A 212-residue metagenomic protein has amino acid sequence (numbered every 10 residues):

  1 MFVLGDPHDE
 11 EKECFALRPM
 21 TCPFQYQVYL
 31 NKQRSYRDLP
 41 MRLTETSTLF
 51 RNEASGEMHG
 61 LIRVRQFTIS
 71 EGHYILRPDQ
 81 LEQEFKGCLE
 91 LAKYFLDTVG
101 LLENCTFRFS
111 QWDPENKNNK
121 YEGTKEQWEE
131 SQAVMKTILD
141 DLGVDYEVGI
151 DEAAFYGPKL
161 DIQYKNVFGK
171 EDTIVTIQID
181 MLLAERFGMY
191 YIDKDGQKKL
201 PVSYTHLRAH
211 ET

Functional and structural regions predicted by a protein language model:
M1-I62, I75, G149-A153, K159-L200: Class II aminoacyl-tRNA synthetase-like tRNA-binding/catalytic domains
E10, R18, C22, L39-R42 (+7 more regions): Active-site-proximal structural scaffolding
T48-C105, F109-Q111: Conserved catalytic alpha/beta cores of large enzymes that bind or transform nucleotide phosphates and polynucleotides
D97-T173, I177: Metal-assisted phosphate- and nucleotidyl-transfer catalytic regions
T205-T212: Conserved small/polar residues in nucleotide/adenosyl-binding loops
